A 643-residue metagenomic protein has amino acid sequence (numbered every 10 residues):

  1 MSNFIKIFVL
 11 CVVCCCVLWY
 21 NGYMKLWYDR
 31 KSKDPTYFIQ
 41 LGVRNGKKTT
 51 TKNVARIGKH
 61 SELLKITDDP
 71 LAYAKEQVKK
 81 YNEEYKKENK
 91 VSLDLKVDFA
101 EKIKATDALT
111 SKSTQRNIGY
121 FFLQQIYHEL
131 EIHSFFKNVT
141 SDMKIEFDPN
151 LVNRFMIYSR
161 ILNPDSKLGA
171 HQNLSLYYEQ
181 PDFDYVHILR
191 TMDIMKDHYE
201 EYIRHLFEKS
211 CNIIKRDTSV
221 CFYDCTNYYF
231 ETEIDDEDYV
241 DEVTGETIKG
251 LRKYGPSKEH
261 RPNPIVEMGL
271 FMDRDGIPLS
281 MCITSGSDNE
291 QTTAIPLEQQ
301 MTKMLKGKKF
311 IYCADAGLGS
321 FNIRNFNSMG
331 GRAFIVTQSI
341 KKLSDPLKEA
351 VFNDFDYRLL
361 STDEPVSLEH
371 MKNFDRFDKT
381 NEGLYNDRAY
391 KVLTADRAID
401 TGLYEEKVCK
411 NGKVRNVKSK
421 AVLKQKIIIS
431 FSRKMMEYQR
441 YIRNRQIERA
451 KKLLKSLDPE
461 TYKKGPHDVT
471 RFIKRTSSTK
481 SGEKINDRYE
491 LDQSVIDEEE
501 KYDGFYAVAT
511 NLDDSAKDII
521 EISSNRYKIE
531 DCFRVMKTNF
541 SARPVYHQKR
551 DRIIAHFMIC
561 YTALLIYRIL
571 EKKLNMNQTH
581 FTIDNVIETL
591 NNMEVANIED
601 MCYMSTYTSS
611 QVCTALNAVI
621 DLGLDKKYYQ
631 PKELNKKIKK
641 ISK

Functional and structural regions predicted by a protein language model:
M1-N150: Conserved glycine(s) in the ABC-transporter nucleotide-binding domain "signature"
L18-N21, L26, D34-P35, G46 (+2 more regions): Anion-binding and metal-coordination hotspots
